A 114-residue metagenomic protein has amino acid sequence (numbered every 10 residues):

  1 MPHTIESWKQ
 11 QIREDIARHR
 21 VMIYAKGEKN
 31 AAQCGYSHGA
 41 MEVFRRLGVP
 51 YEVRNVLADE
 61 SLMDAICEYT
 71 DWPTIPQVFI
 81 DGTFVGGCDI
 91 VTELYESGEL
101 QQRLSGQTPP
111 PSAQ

Functional and structural regions predicted by a protein language model:
M1-M22, S112: N-terminal leader/targeting and pre-domain segments
Q10, M63-E68: TIR-domain catalytic/interaction hotspot
I12-P50: Local sequence-structure signature of Cys/Sec-based thiol-disulfide redox active-site neighborhoods
R18, L57-S61, P73, G86: Eukaryote-biased feature marking scaffold/signaling PDZ-domain proteins and nuclear chromatin regulators
V49-D64: Thiol-based oxidoreductase modules, predominantly thioredoxin-like and allied folds used for disulfide exchange
E68-T74: Thiol/disulfide oxidoreductase modules built on the thioredoxin-like
I80-P111: Non-catalytic, surface beta->alpha helical segment in thiol-disulfide oxidoreductase systems
